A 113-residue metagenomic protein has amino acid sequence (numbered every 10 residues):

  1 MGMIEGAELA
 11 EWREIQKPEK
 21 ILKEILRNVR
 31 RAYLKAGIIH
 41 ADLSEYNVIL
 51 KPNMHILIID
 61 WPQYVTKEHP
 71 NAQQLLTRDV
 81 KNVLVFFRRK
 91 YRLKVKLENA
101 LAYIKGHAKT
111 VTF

Functional and structural regions predicted by a protein language model:
M1-G2, H40, I59: Short, conserved beta-strand edge motifs with alternating hydrophobic and charged residues
M1-G6, I49-H55: A glycine-rich, aromatic-flanked flexible loop/lid motif
M1-K23: Conserved structural core of kinase catalytic domains
I21, L34, K51-F113: C-lobe/activation-segment region of protein kinase-like
L26-L34: Short C-lobe core helix of eukaryotic-like protein kinase catalytic domains
L34-E45, L50: Catalytic-loop of the protein kinase fold
